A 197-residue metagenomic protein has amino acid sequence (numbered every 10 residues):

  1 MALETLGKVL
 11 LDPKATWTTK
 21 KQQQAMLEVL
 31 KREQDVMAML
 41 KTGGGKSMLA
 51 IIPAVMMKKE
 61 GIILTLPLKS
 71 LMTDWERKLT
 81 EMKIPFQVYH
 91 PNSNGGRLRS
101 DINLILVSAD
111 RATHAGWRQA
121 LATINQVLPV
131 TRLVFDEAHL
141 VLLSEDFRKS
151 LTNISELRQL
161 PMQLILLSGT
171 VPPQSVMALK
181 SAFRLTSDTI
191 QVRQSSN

Functional and structural regions predicted by a protein language model:
M1-K41: Conserved pre-motif I regulatory segment
K31-A38, E60-G61, D101-I105, M162-Q163: Pre-Walker A (Motif I) flank of P-loop NTPase domains
R32-I52, I165-V171: Walker A/P-loop
S47-M48, M56-I84, S108-T113, T170-V176: Conserved Walker A/P-loop ATP-binding site and its immediately adjacent core in helicase/helicase-like ATPase domains
L71-N94, K180-S187: Conserved helix-turn-beta segment of the N-terminal RecA-like "Helicase ATP-binding" lobe in SF1/SF2 helicases
E81-G116: Inter-Walker segment of RecA-like/P-loop motor cores
A109-T113, W117-I165: SF2 helicase catalytic motif II
E156-L157, Q163, T170-N197: Interdomain hinge/linker at the junction between the two RecA-like core domains of SF2 helicases
